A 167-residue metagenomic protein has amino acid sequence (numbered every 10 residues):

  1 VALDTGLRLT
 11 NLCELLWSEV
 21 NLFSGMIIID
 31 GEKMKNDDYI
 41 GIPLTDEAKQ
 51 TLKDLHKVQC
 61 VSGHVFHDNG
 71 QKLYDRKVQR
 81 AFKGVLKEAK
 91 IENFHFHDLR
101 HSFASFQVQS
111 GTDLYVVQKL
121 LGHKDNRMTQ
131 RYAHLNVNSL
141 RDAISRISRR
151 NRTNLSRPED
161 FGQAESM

Functional and structural regions predicted by a protein language model:
V1, Y74, F96-H97, L121: Residue-level marker of regulatory loop/turn positions in helix-turn-helix DNA-binding domains and in histidine
D4-N11, G84, R100-K124, R131: C-terminal catalytic core of tyrosine-transesterase DNA break-rejoin enzymes
T5-K57: Conserved tyrosine-mediated DNA breakage-rejoining catalytic core shared by Y-recombinases
E14, L22, R131-H134, R149: Phosphate-coordinating loops and pocket residues in cytosolic domains that bind phosphorylated ligands
E19, K124, L135-S139, I147 (+1 more regions): The DNA-recognition helices of helix-turn-helix-type DNA-binding domains
E19-S24, E92-N93, T112-R131, D142: Short, polar N-cap/turn motifs at the start of nucleic acid-interacting alpha helices
S24, K33, T45-E92, E165: Active-site/catalytic core of tyrosine-dependent DNA strand-transfer enzymes
D68-N69, S145-M167: C-terminal secondary-structure termini that scaffold catalytic or DNA-interacting sites
